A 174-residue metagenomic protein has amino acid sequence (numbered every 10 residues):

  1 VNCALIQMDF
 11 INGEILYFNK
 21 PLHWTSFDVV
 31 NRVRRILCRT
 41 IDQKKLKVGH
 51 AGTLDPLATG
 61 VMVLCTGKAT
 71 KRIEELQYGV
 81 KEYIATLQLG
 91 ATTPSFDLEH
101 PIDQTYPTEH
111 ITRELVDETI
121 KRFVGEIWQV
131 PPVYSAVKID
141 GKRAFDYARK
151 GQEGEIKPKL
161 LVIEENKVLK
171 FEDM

Functional and structural regions predicted by a protein language model:
N2-M174: Catalytic/RNA-binding core of pseudouridine synthases
